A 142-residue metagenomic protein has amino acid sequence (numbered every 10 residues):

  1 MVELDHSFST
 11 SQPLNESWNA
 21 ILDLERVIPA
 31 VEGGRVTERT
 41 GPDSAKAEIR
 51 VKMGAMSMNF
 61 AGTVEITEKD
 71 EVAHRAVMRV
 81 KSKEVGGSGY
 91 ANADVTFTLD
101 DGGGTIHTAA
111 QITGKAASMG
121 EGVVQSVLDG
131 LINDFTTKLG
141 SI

Functional and structural regions predicted by a protein language model:
M1-S44, E48, G54: Hydrophobic ligand-binding cavity/cleft-lining segments
E3-D5, N59-T63, G89-V95: Short, surface-exposed coil-to-beta transition loops
S7-S9, K52, E65, T98 (+1 more regions): Generic structural detector for well-ordered beta-strands
P13-N19, V123, V127, L131: Short amphipathic alpha-helical segments
E38-S82: Glycine-rich portal/gate segments that line the openings of hydrophobic small-molecule binding cavities
E68, V77, K81-S126: Beta-strand/loop substructures that line and gate deep hydrophobic ligand-binding cavities in soluble
D134: A contiguous pocket-lining binding segment that forms or flanks enzyme active sites
T137-I142: Short, highly charged C-terminal tails/helix-capping segments
